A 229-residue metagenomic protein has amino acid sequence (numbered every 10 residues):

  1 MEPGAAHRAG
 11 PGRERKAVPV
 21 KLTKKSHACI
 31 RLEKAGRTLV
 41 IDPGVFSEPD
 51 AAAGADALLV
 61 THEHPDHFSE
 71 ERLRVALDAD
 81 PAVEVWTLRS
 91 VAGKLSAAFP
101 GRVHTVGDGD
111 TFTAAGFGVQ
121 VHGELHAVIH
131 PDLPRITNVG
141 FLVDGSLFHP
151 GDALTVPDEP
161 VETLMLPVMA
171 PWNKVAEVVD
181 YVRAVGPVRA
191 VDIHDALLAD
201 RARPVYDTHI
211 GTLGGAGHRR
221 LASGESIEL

Functional and structural regions predicted by a protein language model:
M1-R13: Compositionally biased, low-complexity flexible segments
E14-A53, V106-P160, W172-E177, L221-L229: Core dinuclear metal-dependent hydrolase active-site scaffold
V20-T23, S96-A115, V179, R183 (+1 more regions): Binuclear metal-ion centers of metallo-dependent hydrolases, dominated by the metallo-beta-lactamase
V45-T87, E162-M165, G186: Active-site metal-binding motif and surrounding structural segment of the metallo-beta-lactamase
L59, W86, H104, Q120 (+4 more regions): Hydrophobic/aromatic beta-strand patches that form the interior of the parallel beta-sheet core in alpha/beta enzyme
P65, V91-A92, D110, T155 (+1 more regions): Alpha-helix capping/helix-boundary segments
A82-S90, R189-A196: Short internal beta-strands
V139-D207: Metallo-beta-lactamase
